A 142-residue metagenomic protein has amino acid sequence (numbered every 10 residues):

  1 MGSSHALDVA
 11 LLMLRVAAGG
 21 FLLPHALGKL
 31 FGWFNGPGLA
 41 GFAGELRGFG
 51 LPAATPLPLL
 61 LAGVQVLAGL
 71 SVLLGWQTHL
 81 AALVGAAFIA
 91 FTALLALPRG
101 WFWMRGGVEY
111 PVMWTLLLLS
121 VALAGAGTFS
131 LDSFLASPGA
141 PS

Functional and structural regions predicted by a protein language model:
M1-G36, R47-G48, P52-G63, L74-S142: Extended, low-polarity transmembrane helix blocks
G69: Conformational-control "hinges and anchors"
